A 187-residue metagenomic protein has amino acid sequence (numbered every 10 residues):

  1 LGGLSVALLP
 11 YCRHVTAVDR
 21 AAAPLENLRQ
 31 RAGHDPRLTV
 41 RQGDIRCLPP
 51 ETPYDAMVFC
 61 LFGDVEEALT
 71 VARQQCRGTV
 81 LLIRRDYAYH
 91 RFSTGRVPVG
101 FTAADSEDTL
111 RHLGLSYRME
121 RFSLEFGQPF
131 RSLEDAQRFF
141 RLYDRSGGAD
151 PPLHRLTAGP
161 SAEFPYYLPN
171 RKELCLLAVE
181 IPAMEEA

Functional and structural regions predicted by a protein language model:
L1-C12: Conserved SAM-binding loop of SAM-dependent methyltransferases across substrates and taxa, primarily the Class I
H14-D19: Conserved SAM-binding motif I beta-strand of class I
A21-A23: Conserved SAM/SAH-binding beta-strand->alpha-helix loop
L28-R29: Conserved SAM-binding loop
H34-I45: Conserved SAM-binding strand-loop segment of SAM-dependent methyltransferases
F62-C76: A short, conserved alpha-helix within the catalytic core of class I
R77-R91: Conserved beta-strand signature within the Rossmann-like core of class I S-adenosyl-L-methionine
E120-A187: Conserved Class I S-adenosyl-L-methionine
